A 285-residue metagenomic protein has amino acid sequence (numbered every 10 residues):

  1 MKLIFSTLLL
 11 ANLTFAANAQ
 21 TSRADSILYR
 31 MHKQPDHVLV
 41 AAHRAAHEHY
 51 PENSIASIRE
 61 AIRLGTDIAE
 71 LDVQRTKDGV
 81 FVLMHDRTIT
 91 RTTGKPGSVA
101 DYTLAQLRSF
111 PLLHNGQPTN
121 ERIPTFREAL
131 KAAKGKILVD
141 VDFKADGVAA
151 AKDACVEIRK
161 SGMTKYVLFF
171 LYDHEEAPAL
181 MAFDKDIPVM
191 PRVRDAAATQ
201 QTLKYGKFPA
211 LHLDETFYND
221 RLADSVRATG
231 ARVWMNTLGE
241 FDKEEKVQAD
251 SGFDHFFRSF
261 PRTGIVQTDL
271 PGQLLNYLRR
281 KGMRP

Functional and structural regions predicted by a protein language model:
M1-R23: Bacterial Sec-dependent N-terminal signal peptides
Q20-P285: Phosphate-group recognition and catalysis centered on beta-loop-alpha active-site segments
